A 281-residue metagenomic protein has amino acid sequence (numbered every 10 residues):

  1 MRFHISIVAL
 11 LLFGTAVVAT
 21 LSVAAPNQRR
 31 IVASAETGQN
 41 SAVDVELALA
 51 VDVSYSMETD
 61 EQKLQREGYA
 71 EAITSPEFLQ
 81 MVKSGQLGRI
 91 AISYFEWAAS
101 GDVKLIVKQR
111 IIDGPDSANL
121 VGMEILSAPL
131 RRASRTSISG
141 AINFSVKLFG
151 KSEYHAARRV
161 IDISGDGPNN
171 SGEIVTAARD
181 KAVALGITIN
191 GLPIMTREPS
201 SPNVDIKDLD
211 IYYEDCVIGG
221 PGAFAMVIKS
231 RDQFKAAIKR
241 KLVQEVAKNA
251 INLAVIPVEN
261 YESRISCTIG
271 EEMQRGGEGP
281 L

Functional and structural regions predicted by a protein language model:
V8-V18: Bacterial N-terminal signal peptides
T20-A48, S54-Q62, H155, V183: Acidic, polar low-complexity linker/tail segments
S41-I106, S145, V160-S164: Von Willebrand factor
A50-D60, I92, K108-Q109, E124-R135 (+3 more regions): Second-shell loop/turn segments in exported
V82, G167-D215: VWA/integrin I-like adhesion module and closely mimicked acidic/polar interface patches used
G85-E124, S201-D215: Short beta-strand-loop
D102-K104, S117-R159, G191-S201, D208 (+1 more regions): Von Willebrand factor
I194-N252: Von Willebrand factor A/integrin I-like adhesion domains
